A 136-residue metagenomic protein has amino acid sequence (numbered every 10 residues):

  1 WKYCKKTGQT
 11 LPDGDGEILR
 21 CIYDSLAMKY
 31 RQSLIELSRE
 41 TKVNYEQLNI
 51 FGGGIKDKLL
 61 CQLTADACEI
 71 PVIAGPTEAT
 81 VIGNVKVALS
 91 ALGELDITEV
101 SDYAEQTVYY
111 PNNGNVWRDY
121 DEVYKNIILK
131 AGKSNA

Functional and structural regions predicted by a protein language model:
W1-A136: Glycine/Thr-rich phosphate-binding loops that ligate phosphate moieties of nucleotide and other phosphorylated ligands
